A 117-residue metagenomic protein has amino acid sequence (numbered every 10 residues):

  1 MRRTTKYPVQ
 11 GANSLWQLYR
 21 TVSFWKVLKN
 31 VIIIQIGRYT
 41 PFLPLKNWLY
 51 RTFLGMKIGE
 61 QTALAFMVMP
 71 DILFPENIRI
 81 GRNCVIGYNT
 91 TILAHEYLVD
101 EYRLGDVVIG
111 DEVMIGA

Functional and structural regions predicted by a protein language model:
M1-A117: Domain-scale signature associated with acetyltransferase and cell-envelope carbohydrate enzymes
